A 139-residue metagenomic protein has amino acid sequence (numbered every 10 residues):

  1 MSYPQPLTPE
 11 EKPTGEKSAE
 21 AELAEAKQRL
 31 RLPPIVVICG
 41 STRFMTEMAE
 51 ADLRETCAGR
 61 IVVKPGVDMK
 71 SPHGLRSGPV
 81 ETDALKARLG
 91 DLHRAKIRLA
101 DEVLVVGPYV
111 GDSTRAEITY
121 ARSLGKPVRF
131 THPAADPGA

Functional and structural regions predicted by a protein language model:
S2-A139: Conserved catalytic or regulatory cores that recognize and/or transform ribose-phosphate-containing ligands
